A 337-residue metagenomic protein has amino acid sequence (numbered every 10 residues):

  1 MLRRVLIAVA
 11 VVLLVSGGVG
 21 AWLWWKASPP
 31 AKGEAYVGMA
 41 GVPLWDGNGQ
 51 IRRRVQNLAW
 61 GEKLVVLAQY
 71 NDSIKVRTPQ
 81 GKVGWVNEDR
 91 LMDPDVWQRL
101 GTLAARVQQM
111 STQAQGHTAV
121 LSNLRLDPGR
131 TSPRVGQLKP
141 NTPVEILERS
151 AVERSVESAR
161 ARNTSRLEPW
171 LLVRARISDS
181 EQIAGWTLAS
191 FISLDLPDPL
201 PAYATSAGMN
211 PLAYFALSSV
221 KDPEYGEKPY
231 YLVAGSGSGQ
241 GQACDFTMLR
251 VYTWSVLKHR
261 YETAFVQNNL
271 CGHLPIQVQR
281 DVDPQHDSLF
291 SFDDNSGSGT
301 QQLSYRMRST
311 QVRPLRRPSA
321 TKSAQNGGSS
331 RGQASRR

Functional and structural regions predicted by a protein language model:
M1-L14: N-terminal Sec-pathway targeting helices
L2-R4, V19-M39, V65, R77-Q115 (+5 more regions): Boundary regions of SH3-family modules and the immediately adjacent low-complexity/disordered segments in eukaryotic
P30-K32, V37-D72, Q108-R166, A202-A216: Beta-loop motif signature
L44, L124, L249-Y252, T300-S304: Hydrophobic beta-strand positions in blades of beta-propellers and related beta-sheet-rich domains
A68-Q69, W254, M307: Generic beta-strand structural signal
N71-S73, E168-W170, Q285-L289: A generic structural signal for beta-strand entry/edge sites
E227-Q242, P284-N295: Short beta-strand elements that form the blades of beta-propeller/WD-repeat-like and other beta-sheet-rich scaffold
N268-R337: Hydrophilic extracytoplasmic domains
